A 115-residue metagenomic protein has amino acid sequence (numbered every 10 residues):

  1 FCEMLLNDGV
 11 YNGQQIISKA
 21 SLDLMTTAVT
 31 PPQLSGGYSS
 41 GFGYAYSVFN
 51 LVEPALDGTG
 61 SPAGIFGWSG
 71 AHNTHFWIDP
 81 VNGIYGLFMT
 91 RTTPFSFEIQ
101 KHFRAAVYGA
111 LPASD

Functional and structural regions predicted by a protein language model:
C2-D115: Catalytic loop of the DD-peptidase/beta-lactamase superfamily, centered on the K-T-G motif and neighboring
